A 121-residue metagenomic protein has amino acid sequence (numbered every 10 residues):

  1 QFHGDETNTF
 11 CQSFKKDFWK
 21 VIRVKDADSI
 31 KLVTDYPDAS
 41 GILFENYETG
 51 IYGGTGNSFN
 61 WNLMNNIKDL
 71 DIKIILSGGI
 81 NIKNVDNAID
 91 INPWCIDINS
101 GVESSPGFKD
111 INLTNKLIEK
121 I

Functional and structural regions predicted by a protein language model:
Q1: RNA substrate-binding interface of SAM-dependent RNA methyltransferases
D5-D97, S104-I121: Short loop-to-alpha-helix "cap/lid" segments that border enzyme active sites across diverse enzyme classes
